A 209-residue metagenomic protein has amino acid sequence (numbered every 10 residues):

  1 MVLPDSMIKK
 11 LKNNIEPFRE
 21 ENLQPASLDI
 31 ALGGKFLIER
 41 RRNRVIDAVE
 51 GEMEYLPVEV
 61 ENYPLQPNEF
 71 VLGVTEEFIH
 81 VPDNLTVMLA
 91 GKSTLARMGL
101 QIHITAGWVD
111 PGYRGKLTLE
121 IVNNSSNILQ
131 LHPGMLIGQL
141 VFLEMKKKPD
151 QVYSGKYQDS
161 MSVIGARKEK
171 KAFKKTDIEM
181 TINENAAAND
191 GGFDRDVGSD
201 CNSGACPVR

Functional and structural regions predicted by a protein language model:
M1-N185: DUTPase catalytic domain/fold
A186-G191: Long, highly charged low-complexity segments enriched in Glu/Asp and Lys/Arg with interspersed Ser/Thr
G192-R209: Short acidic, low-complexity intrinsically disordered linear motifs used for protein-protein interactions
